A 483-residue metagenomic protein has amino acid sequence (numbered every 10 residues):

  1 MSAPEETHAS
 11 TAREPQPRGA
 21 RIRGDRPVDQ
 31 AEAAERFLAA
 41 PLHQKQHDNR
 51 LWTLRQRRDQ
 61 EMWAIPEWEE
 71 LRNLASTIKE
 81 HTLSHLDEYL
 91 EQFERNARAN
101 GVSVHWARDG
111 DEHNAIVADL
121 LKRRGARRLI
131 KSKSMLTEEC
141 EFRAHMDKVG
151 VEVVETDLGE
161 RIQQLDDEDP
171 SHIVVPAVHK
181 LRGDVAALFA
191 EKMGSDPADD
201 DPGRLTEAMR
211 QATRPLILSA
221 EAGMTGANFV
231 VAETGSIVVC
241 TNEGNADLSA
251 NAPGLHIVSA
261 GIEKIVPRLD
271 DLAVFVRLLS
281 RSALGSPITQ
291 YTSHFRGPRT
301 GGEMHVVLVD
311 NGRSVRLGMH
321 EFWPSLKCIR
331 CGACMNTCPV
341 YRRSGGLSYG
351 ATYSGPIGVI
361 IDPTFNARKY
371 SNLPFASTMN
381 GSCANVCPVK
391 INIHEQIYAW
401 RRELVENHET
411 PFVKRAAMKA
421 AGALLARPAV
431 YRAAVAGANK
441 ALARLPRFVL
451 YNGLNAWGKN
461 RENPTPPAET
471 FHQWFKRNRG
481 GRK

Functional and structural regions predicted by a protein language model:
S2-E321: The feature marks the mature, well-folded catalytic cores of soluble enzymes
E5-H8, R18-W52, A64, A417-K483: Intrinsic disorder at enzyme termini
D109, C334, N392-I393: Helix N-cap / loop-to-helix initiation motif
I116, E138-E141, T337, V386 (+1 more regions): Phosphate- and divalent-cation-binding pockets in alpha/beta enzyme and binding domains that engage nucleotide-derived
Y291, R299-S325, V340-R447: Ferredoxin-type iron-sulfur electron-transfer modules in oxidoreductases and energy-metabolism complexes
G332-M335, R342: Accessory "access/gating" subregions that flank catalytic or transport cores
